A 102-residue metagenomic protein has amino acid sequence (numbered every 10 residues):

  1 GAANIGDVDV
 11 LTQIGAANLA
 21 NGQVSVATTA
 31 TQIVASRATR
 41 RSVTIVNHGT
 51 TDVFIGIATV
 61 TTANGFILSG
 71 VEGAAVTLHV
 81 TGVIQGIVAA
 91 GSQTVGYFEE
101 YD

Functional and structural regions predicted by a protein language model:
G1-S69, T77-D102: Extended, low-complexity segments enriched in Ser/Thr/Gly and acidic residues that occur primarily in surface-exposed
